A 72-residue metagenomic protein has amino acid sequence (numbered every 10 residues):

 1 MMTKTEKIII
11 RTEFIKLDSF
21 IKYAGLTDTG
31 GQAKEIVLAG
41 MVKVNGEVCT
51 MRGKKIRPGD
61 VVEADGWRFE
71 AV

Functional and structural regions predicted by a protein language model:
M2-I15: A detector for short, charged/polar N-terminal pre-domain segments
E6-K7, V61-V72: A positively charged, amphipathic N-terminal helix/segment that binds anionic biomolecules
I15-P58: A basic, amphipathic helix-loop patch mediating RNA/tRNA/ribosome contacts
